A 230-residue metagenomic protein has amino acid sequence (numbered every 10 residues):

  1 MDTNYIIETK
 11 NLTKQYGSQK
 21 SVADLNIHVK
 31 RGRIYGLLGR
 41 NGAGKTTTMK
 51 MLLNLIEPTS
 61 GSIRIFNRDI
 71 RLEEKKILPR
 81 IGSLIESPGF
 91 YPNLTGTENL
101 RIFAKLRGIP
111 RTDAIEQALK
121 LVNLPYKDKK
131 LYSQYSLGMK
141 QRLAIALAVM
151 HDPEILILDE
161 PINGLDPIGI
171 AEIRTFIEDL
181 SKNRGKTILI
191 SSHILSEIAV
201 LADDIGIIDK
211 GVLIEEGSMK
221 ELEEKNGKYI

Functional and structural regions predicted by a protein language model:
N4-T9, K14-I190, L195-D209, L213-E215: ABC transporter nucleotide-binding domains
K220-E224: Short acidic-hydrophobic catalytic motif
G227-I230: Short glycine-/aliphatic-rich beta-strand segments at the starts of folded cytosolic domains
